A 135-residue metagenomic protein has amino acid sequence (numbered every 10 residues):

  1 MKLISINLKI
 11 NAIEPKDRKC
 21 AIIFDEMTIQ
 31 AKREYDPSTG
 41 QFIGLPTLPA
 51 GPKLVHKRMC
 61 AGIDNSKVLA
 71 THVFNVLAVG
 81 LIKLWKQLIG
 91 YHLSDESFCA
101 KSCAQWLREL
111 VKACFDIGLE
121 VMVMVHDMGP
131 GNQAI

Functional and structural regions predicted by a protein language model:
M1-L77: Structured nucleic-acid-interacting core domains from mobile-element enzymes and related host factors, especially RNase
D25, I117, Q133-I135: Propeptide-to-catalytic entry region of secreted or membrane-anchored zinc metalloproteases
E26, G80, M128: Residues immediately flanking
A31-Y35, Q87-L88, N132-I135: A short acidic (Asp/Glu
I43-P46, S97, H126-G129: A sequence-level detector of short, solvent-exposed, charge-rich linear segments
P46-E120: Electropositive, glycine- and tryptophan-enriched low-complexity nucleic-acid-binding patches
E120-N132: Acidic/histidine-rich, metal-coordinating catalytic segments
